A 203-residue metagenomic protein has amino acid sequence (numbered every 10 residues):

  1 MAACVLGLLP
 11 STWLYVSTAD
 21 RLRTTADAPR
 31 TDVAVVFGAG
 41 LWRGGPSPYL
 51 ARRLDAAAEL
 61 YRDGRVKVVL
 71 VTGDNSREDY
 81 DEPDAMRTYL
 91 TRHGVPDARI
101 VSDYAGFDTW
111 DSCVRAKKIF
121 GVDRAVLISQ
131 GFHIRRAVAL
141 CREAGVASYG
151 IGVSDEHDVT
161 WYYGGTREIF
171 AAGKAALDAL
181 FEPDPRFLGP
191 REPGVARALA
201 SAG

Functional and structural regions predicted by a protein language model:
M1-P29, L188-P193: N-terminal membrane-anchoring alpha-helices
W13-T166: A structural signal for short, hydrophobic/glycine-enriched beta-strand patches
R77-E82, Y149, A171-D178, V195-A200: A general structural signal for short secondary-structure boundary/capping elements
G165-F187: A transmembrane-helix-recognition feature enriched in membrane-embedded lipid enzymes and envelope glyco-/phospholipid
P183-G203: Short linear elements at protein peripheries
